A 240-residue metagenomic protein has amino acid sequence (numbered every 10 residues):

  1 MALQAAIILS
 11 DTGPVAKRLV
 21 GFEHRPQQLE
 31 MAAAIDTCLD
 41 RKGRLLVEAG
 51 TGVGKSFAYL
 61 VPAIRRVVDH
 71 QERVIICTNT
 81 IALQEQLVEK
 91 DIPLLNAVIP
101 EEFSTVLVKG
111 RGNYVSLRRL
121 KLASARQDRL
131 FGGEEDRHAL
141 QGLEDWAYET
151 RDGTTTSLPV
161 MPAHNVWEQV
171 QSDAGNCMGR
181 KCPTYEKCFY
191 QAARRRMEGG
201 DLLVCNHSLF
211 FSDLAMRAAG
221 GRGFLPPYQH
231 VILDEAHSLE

Functional and structural regions predicted by a protein language model:
A2-R18, Q71-L203, H207: A substrate-engagement module of RecA-like helicase motors
A2-V47: Conserved pre-motif I regulatory segment
D36-T37, F57-H70, K90-L94: Walker A/P-loop NTP-binding motif
D40-P62: Walker A/P-loop
L83, F210, S238-L239: Residues immediately C-terminal
Q191-E198, S208-P226: Conserved helix/coil segment N-terminal to the catalytic DExD/H
L225-E240: SF2 helicase catalytic motif II
